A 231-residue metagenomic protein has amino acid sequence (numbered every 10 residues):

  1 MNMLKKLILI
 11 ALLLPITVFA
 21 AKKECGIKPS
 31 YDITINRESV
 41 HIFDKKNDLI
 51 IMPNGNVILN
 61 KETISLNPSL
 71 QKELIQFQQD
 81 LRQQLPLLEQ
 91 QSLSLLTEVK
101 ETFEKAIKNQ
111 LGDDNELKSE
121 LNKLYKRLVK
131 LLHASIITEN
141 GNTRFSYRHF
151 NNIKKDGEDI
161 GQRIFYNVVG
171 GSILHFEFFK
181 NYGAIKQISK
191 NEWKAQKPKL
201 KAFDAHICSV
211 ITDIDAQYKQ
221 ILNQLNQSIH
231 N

Functional and structural regions predicted by a protein language model:
M1: Catalytic domains of riboflavin
L4-I10: Sec-dependent signal peptide recognition, specifically the positively charged N-region followed immediately by
A11-A20: Hydrophobic h-region of N-terminal signal peptides that target proteins for export in Gram-negative bacteria
A21-N122: N-terminal Sec/ER secretory leader and immediately downstream segment of secreted/extracellular precursors
E73-D80, E98, T102, A106 (+9 more regions): Charge-rich, solvent-exposed alpha-helical interaction surfaces
L111-P198: Extended amphipathic alpha-helical interaction segments
G183-N231: A cross-kingdom marker for long, charged
